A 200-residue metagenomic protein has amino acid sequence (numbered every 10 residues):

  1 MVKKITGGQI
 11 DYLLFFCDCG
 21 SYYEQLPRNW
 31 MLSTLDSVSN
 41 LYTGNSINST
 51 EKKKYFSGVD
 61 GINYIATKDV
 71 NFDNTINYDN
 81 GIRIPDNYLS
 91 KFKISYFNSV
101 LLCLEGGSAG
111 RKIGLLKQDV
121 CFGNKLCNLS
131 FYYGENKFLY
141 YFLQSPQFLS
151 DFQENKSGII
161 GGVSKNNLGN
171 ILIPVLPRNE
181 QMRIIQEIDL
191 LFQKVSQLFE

Functional and structural regions predicted by a protein language model:
I5-G8: Positively charged N-terminal leader segments that act as targeting/secretion signals
I10, L14-I47, P174-E200: Non-catalytic DNA-recognition/assembly elements of restriction-modification systems
D11-F16, N48-F56, E154-K156: Short coil/turn segments at secondary-structure boundaries
G20, D36-Y55, N63, T67-F97 (+1 more regions): Sequence-specific dsDNA recognition surfaces
G20, K125-C127, N167-I171: Short amphipathic alpha-helical segments
T34, Y64-A66, L101-C103, N128 (+2 more regions): Structured core elements
A66-T67, D79, R83-L143, G162-S164: A short beta-sheet element
S145-I171: Specificity-determining recognition surfaces
